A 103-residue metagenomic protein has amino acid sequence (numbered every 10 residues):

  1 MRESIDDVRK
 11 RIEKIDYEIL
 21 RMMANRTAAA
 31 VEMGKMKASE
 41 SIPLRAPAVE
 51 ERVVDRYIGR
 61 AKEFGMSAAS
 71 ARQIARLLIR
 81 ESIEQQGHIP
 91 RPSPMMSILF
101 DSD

Functional and structural regions predicted by a protein language model:
M1-D103: Domain-level signature for soluble enzymes in the chorismate/prephenate branch of the shikimate pathway
